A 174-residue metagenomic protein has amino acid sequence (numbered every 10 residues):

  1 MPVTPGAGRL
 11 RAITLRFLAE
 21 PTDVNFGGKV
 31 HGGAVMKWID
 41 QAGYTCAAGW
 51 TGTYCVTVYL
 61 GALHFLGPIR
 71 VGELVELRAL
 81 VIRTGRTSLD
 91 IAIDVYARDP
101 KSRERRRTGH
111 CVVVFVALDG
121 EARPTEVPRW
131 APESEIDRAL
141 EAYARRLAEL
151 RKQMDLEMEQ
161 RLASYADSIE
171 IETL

Functional and structural regions predicted by a protein language model:
P2, A19-T22: Membrane engagement elements in two modes
P2, G8-A12, V30, Q41-L89 (+1 more regions): Hydrophobic beta-strand-centered segment that forms part of the acyl-chain substrate-binding groove
P2-V3, R9, I13-T14, R70-V71 (+1 more regions): HotDog/MaoC-like acyl-thioester-processing domains
R16-A19, H64, V114: Generic structural detector for well-ordered beta-strands
P21-D23, L60-G67, A97-D99: Short, well-ordered turn and helix-capping elements at secondary-structure junctions
D23-W38, I169-L174: A conserved, well-ordered hydrophobic junction motif at loop->secondary-structure transitions
N25-G27, H31, T57, H64-L66 (+2 more regions): Generic, ordered loop/turn and secondary-structure boundary motif
